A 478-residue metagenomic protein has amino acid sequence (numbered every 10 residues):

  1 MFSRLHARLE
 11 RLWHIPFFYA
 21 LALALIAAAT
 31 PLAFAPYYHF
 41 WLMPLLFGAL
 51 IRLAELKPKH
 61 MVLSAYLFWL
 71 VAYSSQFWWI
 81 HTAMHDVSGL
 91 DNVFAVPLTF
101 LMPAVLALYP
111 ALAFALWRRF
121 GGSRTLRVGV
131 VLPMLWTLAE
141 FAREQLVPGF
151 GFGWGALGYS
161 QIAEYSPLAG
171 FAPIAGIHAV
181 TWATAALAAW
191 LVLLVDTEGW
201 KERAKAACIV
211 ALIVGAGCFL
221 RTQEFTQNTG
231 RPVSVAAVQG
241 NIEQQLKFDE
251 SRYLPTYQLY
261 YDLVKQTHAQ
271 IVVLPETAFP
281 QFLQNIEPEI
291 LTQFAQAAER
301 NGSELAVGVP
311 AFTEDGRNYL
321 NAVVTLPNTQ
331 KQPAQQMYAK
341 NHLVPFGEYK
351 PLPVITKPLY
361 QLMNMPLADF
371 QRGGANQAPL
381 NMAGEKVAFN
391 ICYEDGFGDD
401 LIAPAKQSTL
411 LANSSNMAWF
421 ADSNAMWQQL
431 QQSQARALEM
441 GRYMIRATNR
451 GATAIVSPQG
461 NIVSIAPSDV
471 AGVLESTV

Functional and structural regions predicted by a protein language model:
F2-T222, D422, S433, T448-Q459 (+2 more regions): Membrane-embedded alpha-helical bundles of multi-pass enzymes that act on lipidic or dolichyl-linked glycan substrates
S75, A142, V147, F152 (+9 more regions): Residue-level signal for pocket-adjacent positions within structured domains
V96-L101, I242-F248, L362-M363: Short glycine/proline- and acidic residue-enriched helix-loop micro-motifs that form flexible lids or anion-recognition
A113, Y260-V264, Q377: Generic structural signal for well-ordered alpha-helices, preferentially at hydrophobic/aromatic core positions
W136, F141, I177, I242-E243 (+3 more regions): Short acidic/polar capping segments at secondary-structure boundaries
I162-S166, L212-Q296: Membrane-interface segments at or immediately adjacent to transmembrane helices that form the boundary between
P255-Q258, E276-V478: Solvent-exposed soluble domains appended to multi-pass membrane proteins
